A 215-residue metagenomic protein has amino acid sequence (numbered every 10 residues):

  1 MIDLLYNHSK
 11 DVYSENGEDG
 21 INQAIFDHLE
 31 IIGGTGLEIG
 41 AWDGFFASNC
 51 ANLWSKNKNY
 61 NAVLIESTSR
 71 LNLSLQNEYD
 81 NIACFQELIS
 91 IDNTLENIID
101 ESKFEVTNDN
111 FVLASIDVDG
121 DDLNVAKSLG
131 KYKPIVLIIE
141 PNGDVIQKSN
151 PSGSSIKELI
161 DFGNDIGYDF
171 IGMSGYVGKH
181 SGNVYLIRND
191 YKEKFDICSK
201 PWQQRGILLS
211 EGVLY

Functional and structural regions predicted by a protein language model:
M1-S9, L208-Y215: Membrane-proximal basic amphipathic "stem/tether" segments
Y6-E101, D109-I116, G143: SAM cofactor-binding core of SAM-dependent methyltransferases, primarily the Rossmann-like beta-alpha-beta module
T35-E38, N52, K56-N61, D109-A114 (+1 more regions): Conserved acidic-Pro-Pro-aromatic motif
F104: Extended ligand-binding clefts on enzyme/binding-domain cores
